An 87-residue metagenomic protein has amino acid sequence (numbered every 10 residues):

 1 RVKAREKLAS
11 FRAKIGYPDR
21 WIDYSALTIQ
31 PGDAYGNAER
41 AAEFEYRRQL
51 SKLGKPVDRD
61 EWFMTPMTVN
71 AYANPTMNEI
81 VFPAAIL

Functional and structural regions predicted by a protein language model:
R1-L87: Intrinsically disordered, low-complexity linker/terminal regions across diverse proteins
